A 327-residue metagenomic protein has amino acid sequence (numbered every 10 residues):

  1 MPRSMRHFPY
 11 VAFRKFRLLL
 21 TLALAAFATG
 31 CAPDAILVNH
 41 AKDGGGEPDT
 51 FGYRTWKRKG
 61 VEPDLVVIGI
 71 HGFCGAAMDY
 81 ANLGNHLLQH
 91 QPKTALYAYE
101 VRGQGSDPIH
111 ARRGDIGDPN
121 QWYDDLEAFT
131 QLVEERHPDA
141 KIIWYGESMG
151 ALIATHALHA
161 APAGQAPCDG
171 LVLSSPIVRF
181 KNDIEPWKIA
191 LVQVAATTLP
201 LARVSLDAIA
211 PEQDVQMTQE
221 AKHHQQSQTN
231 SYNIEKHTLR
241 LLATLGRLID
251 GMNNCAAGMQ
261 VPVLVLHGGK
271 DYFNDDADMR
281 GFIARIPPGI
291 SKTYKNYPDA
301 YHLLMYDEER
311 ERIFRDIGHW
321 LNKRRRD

Functional and structural regions predicted by a protein language model:
A32-R58: N-terminal cap/lid segment of alpha/beta-hydrolase-fold proteins
F73-N85: The serine-hydrolase catalytic nucleophile loop
C74-A77, G105-V133, H137: Catalytic nucleophile-loop/oxyanion-hole region of alpha/beta-hydrolase and closely related hydrolase-like folds
L88-H110: Conserved alpha/beta-hydrolase
M149-T238: Alpha/beta-hydrolase-fold enzymes
M259, V265-H267: Short beta-strand/loop motif that positions the catalytic acidic residue of the alpha/beta-hydrolase fold
Y272-D278: Conserved alpha/beta-hydrolase "acid-adjacent" motif
D299-D327: Catalytic active-site module of serine/aspartate enzymes centered on a nucleophile-bearing elbow/loop
